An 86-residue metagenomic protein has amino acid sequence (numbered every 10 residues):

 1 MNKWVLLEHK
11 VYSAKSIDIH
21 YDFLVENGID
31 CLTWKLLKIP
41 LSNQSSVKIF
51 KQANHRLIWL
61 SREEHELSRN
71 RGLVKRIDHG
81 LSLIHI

Functional and structural regions predicted by a protein language model:
N2-E26: Nucleic-acid 5′ end/cap handling module spanning
Y12-S13, E26-E66: Covalent nucleotidyltransferase core used to form phosphodiester bonds in nucleic acids
H65-S82: Acidic, low-complexity intrinsically disordered segments
I84-I86: Conserved small/polar residues in nucleotide/adenosyl-binding loops
